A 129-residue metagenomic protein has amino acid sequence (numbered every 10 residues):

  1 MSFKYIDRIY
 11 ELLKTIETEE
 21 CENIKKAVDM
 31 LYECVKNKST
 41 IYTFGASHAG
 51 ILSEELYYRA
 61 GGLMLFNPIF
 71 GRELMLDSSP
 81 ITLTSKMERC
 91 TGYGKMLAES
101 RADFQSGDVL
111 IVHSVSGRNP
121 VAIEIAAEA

Functional and structural regions predicted by a protein language model:
M1, N23-K26, H48: Short, contiguous, pocket-lining structural segments that sit at or immediately flank catalytic/ligand-binding sites
M1-T18: Generic N-terminal amphipathic, Lys/Arg-enriched alpha-helix
L13-N23, L110-N119: Short, glycine-rich nucleotide/cofactor-binding loops
E19-C34, L97: A short, well-structured juxtamembrane/interface segment
T43-A129: Glycine-rich phosphate-binding loops that contact phosphosugars or nucleotide phosphates
